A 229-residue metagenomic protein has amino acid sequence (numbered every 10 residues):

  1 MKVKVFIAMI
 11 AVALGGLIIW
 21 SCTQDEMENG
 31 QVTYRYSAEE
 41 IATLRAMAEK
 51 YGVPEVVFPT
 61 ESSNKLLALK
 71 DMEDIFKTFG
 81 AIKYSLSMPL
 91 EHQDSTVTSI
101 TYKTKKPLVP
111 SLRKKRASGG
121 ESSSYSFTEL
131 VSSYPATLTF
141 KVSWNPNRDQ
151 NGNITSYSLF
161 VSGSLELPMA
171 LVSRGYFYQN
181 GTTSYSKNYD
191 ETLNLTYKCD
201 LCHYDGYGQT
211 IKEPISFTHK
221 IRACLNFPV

Functional and structural regions predicted by a protein language model:
M1, Y36-S37, L193-Y197: Charged interaction patches that mediate protein-protein contacts
M1-A8: Bacterial N-terminal signal peptides that target proteins for export
M9-L14: Core hydrophobic alpha-helical transmembrane segments of single-pass membrane proteins
I18-S21: C-terminal motif of bacterial Sec signal peptides marking the signal peptidase cleavage site
Q24-G119: Acidic/polar, low-complexity intrinsically disordered N-terminal segments immediately downstream of a Sec signal
K106-V229: Mature secreted bioactive peptide module from preproproteins
